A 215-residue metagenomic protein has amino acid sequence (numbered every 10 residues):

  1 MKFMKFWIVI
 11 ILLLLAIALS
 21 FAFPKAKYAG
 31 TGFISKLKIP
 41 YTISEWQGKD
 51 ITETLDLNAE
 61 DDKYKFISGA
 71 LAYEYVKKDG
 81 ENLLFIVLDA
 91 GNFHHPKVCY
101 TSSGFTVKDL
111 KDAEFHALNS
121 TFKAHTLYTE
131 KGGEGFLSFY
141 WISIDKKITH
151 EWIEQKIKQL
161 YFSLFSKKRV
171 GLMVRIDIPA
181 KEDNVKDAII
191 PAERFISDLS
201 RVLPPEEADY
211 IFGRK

Functional and structural regions predicted by a protein language model:
M4-K25, F115-K215: A short, solvent-exposed beta-edge/loop patch
A26-I43: Alpha-helical transmembrane signal-anchor/signal-peptide segments
K38-I39, I67, S166, P191: Generic detector of ordered secondary-structure context
K49-F162: Short, solvent-exposed recognition patches
